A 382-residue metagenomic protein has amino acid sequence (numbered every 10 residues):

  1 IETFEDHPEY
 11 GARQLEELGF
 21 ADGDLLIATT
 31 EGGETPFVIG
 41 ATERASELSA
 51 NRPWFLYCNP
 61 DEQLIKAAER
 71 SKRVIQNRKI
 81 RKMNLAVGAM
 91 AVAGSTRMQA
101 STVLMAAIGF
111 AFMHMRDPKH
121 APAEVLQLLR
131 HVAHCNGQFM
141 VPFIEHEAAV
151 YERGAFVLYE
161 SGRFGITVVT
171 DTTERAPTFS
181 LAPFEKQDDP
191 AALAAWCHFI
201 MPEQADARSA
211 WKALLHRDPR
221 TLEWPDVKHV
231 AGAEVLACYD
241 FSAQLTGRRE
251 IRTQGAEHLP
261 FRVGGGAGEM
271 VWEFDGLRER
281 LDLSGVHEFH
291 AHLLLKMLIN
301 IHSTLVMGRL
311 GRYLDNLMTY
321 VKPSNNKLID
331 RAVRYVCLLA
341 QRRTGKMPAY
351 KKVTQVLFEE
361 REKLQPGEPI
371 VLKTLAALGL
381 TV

Functional and structural regions predicted by a protein language model:
I1-K119, P183-L293: Glycine-rich phosphate-binding loops that contact phosphosugars or nucleotide phosphates
R81, V92-A243, R309-Y335, A340 (+3 more regions): Active-site phosphate/pyrophosphate-binding segments
L298: Flexible glycine/proline-rich
